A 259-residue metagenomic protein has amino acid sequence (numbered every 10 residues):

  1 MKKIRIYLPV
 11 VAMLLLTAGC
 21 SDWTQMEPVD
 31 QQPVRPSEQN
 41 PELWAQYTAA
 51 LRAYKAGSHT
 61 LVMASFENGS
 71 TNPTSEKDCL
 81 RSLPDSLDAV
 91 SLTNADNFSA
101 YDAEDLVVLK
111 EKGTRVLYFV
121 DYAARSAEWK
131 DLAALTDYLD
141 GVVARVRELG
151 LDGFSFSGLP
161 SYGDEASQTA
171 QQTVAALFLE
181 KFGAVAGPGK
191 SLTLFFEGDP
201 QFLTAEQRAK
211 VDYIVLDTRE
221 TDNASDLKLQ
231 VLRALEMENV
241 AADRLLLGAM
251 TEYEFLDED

Functional and structural regions predicted by a protein language model:
M1-A56: Bacterial Sec-dependent N-terminal signal peptides
G57-A234, V240-D257: Chitinase-like catalytic core of GlcNAc-active glycosidases
